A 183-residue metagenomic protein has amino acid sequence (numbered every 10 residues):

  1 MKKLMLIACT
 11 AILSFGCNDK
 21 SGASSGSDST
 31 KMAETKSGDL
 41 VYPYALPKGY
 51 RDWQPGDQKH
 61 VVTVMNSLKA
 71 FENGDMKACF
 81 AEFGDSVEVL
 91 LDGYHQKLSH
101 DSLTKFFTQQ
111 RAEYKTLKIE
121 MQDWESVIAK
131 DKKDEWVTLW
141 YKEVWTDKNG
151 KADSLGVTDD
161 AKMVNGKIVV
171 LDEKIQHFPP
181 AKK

Functional and structural regions predicted by a protein language model:
M1-L4, D19: Positively charged n-region of N-terminal signal peptides that target proteins for export
L13-G16: C-terminal motif of bacterial Sec signal peptides marking the signal peptidase cleavage site
N18-N73: Short, low-complexity N-terminal intrinsically disordered segments enriched in polar/charged residues
S67, A78-F80, V87, L103 (+3 more regions): Hydrophobic pocket/interface hotspot
K77-S126: A solvent-exposed, acidic/Ser-Thr-rich amphipathic alpha-helical stretch
K133-E143: A short hydrophobic beta-strand element
V144-S154: Short, cysteine-centered beta-strand-loop-beta hairpins and adjacent loop/turn segments enriched in charged/polar
S154-K182: Short beta-strand edge/turn micro-motifs at domain boundaries
